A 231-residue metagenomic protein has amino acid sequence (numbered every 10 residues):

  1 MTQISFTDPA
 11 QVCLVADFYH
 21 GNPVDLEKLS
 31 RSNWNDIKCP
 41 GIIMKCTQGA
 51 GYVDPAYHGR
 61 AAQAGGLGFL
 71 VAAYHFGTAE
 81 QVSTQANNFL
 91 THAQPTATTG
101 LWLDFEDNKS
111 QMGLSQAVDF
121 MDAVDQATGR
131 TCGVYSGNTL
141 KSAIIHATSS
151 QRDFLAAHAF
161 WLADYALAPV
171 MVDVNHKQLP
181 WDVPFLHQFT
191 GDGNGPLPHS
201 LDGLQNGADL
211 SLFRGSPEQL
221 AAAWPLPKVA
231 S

Functional and structural regions predicted by a protein language model:
M1-D36, Q151-S231: Functionally critical loop-and-helix segments that line ligand-binding/catalytic clefts of soluble enzyme domains
T2-F76: N-terminal carbohydrate-binding/catalytic regions of secreted carbohydrate-active enzymes
C13-D17, P40-K45, L70-H75, T99-F105 (+3 more regions): Structural recognition of the beta-strand scaffold that forms the well-ordered cores of secreted hydrolase catalytic
Y19-N33, Y52-Q63, E80-Q94, V118 (+2 more regions): Alpha-helical scaffolding within the catalytic cores of extracellular/periplasmic polymer-degrading hydrolases
L29, A64, L103, V124 (+1 more regions): Conserved, mostly hydrophobic/aromatic
M44-A50, L67, A79-S83, F105-D107 (+1 more regions): Cell-envelope and extracellular/periplasmic
A62-L70, T91-P95, D122-R130: Sec-exported extracytoplasmic/periplasmic mature domains
G100-H176: Catalytic domains of cell-wall/extracellular-matrix polysaccharide-remodeling enzymes, centered on de-N-acetylation
